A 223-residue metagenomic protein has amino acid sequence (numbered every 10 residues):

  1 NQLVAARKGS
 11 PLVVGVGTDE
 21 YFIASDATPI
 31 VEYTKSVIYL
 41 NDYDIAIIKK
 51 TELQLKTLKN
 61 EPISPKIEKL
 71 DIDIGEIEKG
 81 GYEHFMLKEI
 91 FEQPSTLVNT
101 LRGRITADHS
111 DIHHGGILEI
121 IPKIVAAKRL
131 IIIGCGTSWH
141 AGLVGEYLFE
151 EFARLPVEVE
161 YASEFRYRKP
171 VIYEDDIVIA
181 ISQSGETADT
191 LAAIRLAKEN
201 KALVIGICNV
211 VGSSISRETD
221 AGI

Functional and structural regions predicted by a protein language model:
N1-I124, S138, Y147-F152, F165-V171: N-terminal segments that mediate ammonia production and transfer in glutamine-dependent amidotransferase systems
V125-I223: Glycine-rich phosphate-binding loops that contact phosphosugars or nucleotide phosphates
